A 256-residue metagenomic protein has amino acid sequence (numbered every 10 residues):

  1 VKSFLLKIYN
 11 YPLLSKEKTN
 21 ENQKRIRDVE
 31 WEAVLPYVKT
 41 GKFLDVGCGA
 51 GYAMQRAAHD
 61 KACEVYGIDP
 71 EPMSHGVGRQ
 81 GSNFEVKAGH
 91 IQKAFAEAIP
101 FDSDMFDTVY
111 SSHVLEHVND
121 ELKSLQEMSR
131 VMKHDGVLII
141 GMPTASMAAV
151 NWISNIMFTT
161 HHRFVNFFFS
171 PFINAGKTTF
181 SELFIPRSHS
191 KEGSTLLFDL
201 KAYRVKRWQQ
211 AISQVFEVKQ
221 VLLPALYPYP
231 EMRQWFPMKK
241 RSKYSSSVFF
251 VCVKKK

Functional and structural regions predicted by a protein language model:
V1-A98, T108-Y110, K201, P224-M232 (+1 more regions): Conserved N-terminal segment of class I S-adenosyl-L-methionine
Y37-V38, S103, L125: A short, aliphatic-rich alpha-helical micro-motif
G51, V118-K123: Short N-terminal helix/helix-N-cap motif within the alpha/beta-hydrolase-1
Q55-A58, L125-S129: A structural alpha-helix within SAM-dependent methyltransferase catalytic domains
T108-N119: A short SAM/SAH-binding and catalytic strip from SAM-dependent methyltransferases
V118-N119, M132-H134: Helix-to-beta-strand junctions that scaffold the AdoMet/dcAdoMet cofactor pocket in Class I SAM-dependent enzymes
L122-E127, V137-V251: S-adenosyl-L-methionine-dependent methyltransferase catalytic module, highlighting the catalytic core
